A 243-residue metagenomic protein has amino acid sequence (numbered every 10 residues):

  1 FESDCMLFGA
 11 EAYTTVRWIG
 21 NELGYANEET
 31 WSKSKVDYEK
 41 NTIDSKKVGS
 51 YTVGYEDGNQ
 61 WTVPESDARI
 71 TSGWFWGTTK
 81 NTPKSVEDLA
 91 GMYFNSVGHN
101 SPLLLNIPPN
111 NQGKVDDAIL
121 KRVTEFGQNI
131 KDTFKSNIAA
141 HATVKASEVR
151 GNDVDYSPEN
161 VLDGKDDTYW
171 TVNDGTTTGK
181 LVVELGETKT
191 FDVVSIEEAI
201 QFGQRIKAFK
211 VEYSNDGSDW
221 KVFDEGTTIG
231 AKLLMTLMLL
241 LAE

Functional and structural regions predicted by a protein language model:
F1-N160, S195-E197, Q204, G226-L234: Mature catalytic domains of secreted/periplasmic carbohydrate-active enzymes
A118-S136, D163-E243: Aromatic, loop-rich ligand-recognition surfaces of beta-strand-rich domains
